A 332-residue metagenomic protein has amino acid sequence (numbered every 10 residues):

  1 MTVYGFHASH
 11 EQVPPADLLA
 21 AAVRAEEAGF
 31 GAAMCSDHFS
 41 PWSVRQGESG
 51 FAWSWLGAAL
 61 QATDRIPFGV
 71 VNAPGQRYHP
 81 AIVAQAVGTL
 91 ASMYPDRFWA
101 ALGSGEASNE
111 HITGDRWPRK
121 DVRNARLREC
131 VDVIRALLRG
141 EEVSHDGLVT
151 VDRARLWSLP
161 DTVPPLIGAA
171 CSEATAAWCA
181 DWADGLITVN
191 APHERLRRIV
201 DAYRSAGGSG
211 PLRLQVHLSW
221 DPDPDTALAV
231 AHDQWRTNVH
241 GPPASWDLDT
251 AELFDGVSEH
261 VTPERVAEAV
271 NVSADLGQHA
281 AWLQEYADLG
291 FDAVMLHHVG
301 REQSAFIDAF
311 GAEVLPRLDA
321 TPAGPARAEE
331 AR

Functional and structural regions predicted by a protein language model:
M1-R332: Active-site-adjacent structural elements that line small-molecule/cofactor binding pockets in enzymes
